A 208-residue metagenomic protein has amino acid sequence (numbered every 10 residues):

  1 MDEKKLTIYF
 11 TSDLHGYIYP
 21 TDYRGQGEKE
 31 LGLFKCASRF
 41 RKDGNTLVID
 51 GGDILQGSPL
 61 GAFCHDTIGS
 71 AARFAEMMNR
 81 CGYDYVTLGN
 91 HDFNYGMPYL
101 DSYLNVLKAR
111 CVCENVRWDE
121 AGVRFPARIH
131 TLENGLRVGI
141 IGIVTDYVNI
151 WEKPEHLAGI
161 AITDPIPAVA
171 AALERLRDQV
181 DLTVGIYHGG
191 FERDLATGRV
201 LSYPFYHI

Functional and structural regions predicted by a protein language model:
M1-I208: Acidic, metal/ion-coordinating pockets
